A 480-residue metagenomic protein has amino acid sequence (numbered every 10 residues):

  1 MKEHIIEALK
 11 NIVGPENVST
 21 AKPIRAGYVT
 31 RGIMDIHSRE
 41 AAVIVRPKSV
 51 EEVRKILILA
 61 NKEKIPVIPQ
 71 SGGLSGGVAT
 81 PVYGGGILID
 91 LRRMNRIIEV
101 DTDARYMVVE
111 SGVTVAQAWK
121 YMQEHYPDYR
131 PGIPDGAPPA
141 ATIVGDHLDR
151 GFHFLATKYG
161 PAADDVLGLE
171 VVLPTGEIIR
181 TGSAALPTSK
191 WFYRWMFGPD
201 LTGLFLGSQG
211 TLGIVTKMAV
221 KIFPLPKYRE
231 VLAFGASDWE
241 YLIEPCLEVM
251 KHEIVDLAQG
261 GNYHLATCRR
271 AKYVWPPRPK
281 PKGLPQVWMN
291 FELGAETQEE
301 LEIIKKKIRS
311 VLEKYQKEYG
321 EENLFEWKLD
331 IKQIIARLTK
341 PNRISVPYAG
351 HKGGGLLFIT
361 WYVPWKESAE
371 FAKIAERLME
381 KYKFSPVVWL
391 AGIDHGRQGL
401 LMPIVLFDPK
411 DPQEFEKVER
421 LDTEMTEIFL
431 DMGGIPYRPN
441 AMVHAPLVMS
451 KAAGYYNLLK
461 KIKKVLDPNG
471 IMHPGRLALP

Functional and structural regions predicted by a protein language model:
M1-I58, L74-R105, V144, R270-K272 (+2 more regions): N-terminal flexible segment immediately upstream of the FAD-binding catalytic core in FAD-dependent oxidoreductases
M1-M34, R39, K62-V67, G72 (+2 more regions): N-terminal accessory segments
V18-K22, R46, V67-S71, I89-L91 (+9 more regions): General beta-strand structural signal in soluble alpha/beta enzymes
K22-Y28, Q70-L74, R105, G132-A141 (+4 more regions): Core alpha/beta catalytic barrel or barrel-like domain that forms the active/cofactor pocket in diverse metabolic
I97-V100, E110-S111, A116-V249: FAD-binding subdomain of flavoenzyme oxidoreductases
D238, I243-L421, M432, R438-V443: C-terminal substrate-recognition/cap domain of FAD-linked oxidoreductases
R438-P480: Activity-critical C-terminal alpha-helical subdomain
